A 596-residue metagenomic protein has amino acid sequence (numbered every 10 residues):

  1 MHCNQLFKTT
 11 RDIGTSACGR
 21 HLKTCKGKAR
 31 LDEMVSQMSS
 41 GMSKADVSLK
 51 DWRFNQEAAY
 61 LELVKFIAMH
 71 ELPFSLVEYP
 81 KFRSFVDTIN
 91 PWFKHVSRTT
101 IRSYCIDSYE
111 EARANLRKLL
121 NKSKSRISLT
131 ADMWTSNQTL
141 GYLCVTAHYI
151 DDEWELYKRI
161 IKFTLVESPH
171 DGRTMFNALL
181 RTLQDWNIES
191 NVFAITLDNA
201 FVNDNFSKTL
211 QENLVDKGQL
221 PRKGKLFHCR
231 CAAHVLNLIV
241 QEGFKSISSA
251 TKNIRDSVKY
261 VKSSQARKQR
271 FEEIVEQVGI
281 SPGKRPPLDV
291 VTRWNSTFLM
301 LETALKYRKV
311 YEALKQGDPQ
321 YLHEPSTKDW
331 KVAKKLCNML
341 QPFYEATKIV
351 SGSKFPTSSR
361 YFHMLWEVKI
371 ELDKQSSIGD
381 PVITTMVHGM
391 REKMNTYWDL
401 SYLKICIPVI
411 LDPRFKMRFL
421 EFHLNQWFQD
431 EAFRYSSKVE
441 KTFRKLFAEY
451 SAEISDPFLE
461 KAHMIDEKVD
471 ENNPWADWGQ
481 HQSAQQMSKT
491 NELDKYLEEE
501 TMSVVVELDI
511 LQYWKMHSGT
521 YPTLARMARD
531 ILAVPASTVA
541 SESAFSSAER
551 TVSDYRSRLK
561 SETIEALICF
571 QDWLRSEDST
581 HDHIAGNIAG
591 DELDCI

Functional and structural regions predicted by a protein language model:
H2-F7, W52, E57, A68-H70 (+4 more regions): Active-site neighborhood segments
T9-T10, M417: Short, non-ligating residues that shape and space the ligands of small metal-coordination modules and catalytic
T10-M34: C-terminal recognition-helix end and immediately following basic linker of small zinc-binding "finger" domains
T15, K162, F193, P282 (+3 more regions): Extended, C-terminal/distal alpha-helical "rod" segments
K26-K50: Intrinsically disordered linkers and flanking regulatory tails adjacent to Zn-binding modules
E71-F74, F93, N121, W134-Q138 (+11 more regions): Conserved, non-catalytic sequence blocks in retroelement Pol enzymes and Pol-derived host proteins
L236, W294-Y311, L524-S553: Short amphipathic alpha-helical "interface-anchor" segments enriched in bulky aromatics
K441-A448, A452-I454, T501, V552-I596: Polyampholytic, low-complexity intrinsically disordered segments
